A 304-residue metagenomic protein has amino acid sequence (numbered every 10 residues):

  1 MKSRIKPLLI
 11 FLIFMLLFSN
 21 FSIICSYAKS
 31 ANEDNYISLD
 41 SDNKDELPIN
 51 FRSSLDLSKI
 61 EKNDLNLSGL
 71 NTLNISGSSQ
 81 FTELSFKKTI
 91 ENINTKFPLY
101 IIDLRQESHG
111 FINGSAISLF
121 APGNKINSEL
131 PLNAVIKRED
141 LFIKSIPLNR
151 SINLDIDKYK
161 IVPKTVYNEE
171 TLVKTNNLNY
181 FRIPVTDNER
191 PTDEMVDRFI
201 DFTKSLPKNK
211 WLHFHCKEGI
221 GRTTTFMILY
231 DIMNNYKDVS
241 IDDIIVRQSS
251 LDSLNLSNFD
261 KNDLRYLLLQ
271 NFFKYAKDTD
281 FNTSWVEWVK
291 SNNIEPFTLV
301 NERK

Functional and structural regions predicted by a protein language model:
M1-F11: Bacterial N-terminal signal peptides that target proteins for export
L16, N20-L212, T225-K304: Cys-dependent protein tyrosine phosphatase-like superfamily
G219: Conserved G/P- and acidic residue-centered "switch" motifs that form tight phosphate/ATP-binding loops in soluble
R222: Catalytic Zn2+-binding segment of zinc metalloproteases
